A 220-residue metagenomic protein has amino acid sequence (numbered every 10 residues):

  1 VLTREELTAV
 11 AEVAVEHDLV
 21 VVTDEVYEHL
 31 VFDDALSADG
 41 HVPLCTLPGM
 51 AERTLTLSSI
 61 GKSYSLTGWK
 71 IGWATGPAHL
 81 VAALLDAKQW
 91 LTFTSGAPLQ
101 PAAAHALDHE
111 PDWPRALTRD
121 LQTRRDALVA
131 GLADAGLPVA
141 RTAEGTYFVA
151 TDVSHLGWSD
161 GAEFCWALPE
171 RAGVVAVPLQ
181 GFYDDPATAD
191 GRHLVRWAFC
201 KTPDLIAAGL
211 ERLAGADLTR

Functional and structural regions predicted by a protein language model:
V1-V21, Y27-L66, H79: Active-site pre-lysine segment of PLP-dependent enzymes
A14, T23, K88, T118 (+2 more regions): Short amphipathic alpha-helical/adjacent loop interface patches that line ligand and macromolecule-binding sites
E16-H17, A135, A172: Helix C-cap/helix->beta junction micro-motif
V21-T23, F93, A176-P178: Hydrophobic residues in well-ordered beta-strands that form the structural core
M50-Q122, V129-G131, A216-L218: Conserved core segment of the aminotransferase class I/II
A104, D120-V129, V139-V153, D190-H193: Conserved glycine-rich beta-strand-loop-beta hairpin in the small C-terminal domain of fold type I
A167-A176, F182-R220: PLP-dependent enzyme catalytic core of the Aspartate aminotransferase-like
